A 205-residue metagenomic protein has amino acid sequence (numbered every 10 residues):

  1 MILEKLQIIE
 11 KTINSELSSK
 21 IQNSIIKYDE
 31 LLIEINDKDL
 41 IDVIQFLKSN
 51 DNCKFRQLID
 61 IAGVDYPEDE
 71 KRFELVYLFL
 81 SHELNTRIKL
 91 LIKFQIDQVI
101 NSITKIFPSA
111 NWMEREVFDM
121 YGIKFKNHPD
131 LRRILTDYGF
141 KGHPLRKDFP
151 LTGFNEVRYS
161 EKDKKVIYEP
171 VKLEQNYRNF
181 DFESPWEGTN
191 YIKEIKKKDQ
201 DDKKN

Functional and structural regions predicted by a protein language model:
M1-N205: Terminal low-complexity/charged segments
